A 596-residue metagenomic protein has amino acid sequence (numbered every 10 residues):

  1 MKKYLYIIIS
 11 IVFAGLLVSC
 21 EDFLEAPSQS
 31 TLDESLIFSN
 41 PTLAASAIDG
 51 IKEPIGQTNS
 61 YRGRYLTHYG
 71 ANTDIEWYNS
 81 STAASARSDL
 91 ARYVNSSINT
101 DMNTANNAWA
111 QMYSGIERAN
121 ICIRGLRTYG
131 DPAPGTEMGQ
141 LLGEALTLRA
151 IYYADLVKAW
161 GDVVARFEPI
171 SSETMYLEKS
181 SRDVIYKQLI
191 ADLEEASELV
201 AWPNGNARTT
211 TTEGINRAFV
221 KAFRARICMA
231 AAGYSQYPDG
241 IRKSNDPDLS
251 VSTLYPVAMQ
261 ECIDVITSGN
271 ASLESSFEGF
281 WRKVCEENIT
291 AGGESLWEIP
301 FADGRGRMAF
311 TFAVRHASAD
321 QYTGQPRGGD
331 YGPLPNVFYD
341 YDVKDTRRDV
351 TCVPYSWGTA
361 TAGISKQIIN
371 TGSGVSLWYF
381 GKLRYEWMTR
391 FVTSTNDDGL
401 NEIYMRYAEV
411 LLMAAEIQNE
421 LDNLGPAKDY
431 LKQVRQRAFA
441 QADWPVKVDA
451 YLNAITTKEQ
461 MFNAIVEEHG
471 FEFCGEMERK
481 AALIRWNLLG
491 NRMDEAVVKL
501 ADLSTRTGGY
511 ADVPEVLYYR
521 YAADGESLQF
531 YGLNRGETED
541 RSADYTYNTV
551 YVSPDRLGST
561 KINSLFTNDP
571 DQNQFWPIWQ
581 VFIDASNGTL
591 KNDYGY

Functional and structural regions predicted by a protein language model:
Y4, A14-N40, A150, L189 (+4 more regions): Bacterial Sec-dependent N-terminal signal peptides
E21-T67: A short, exposed helix-loop element centered on a Lys and neighboring polar residues
S35, R62-S81, R166-P169, A201-F219 (+6 more regions): Short, surface-exposed recognition loops and adjoining beta-strand edges that mediate ligand/DNA contacts, enriched
T42, I48, K52-N59, S81-Q111 (+3 more regions): Elongated scaffold/linker segments in the mid-to-C-terminal portions of large proteins
A45-N59, A83-W160, T174-K187, A191-T209 (+6 more regions): Conserved, well-structured interaction surfaces
